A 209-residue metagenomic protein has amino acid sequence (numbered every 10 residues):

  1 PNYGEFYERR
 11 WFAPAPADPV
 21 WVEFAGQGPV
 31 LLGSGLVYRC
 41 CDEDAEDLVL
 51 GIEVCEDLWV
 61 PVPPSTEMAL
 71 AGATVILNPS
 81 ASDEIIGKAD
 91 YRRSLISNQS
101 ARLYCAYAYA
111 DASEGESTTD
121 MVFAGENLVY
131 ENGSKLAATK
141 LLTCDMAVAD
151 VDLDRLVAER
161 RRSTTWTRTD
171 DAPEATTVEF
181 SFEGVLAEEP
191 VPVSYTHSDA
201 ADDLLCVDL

Functional and structural regions predicted by a protein language model:
P1-L209: Enzyme catalytic cores with a strong preference for nitrogen-chemistry domains
